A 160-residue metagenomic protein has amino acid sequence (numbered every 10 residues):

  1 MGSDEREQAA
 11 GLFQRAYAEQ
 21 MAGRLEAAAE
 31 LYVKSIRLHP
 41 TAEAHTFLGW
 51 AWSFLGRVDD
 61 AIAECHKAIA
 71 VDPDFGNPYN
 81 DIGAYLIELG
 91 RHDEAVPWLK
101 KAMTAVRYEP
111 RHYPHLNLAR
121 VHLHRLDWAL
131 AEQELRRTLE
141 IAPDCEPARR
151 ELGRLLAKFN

Functional and structural regions predicted by a protein language model:
M1-D4, R120, H124-N160: Terminal, low-structured helical/coil segments at or just beyond the last alpha-helical repeat
S3-D4, I36-R37, A70, V106 (+1 more regions): Structural signature of alpha-solenoid helical repeat scaffolds
E5-T41, F47, F54: Alpha-helical segment of the N-proximal tetratricopeptide repeat
M21-V33, F54-K67, L89-T104, Y113 (+2 more regions): Structural signature of tandem alpha-helical TPR/SEL1-like repeats, specifically the intra-repeat loop/turn
H39-P40, P73, R107-E109, P143: Short coil turns that delineate tetratricopeptide repeat
A44-H45, P78, H112-P114, A148: TPR alpha-solenoid repeat register
